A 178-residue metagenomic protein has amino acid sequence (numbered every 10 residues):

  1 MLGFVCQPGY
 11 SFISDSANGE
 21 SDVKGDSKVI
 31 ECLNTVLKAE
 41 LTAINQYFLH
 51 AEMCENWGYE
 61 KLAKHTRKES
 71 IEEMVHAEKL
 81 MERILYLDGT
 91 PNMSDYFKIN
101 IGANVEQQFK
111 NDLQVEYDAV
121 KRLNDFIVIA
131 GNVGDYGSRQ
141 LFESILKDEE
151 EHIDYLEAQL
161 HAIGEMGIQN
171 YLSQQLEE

Functional and structural regions predicted by a protein language model:
L2-E178: Iron-associated oxidoreductase/ferritin-like identity signal
